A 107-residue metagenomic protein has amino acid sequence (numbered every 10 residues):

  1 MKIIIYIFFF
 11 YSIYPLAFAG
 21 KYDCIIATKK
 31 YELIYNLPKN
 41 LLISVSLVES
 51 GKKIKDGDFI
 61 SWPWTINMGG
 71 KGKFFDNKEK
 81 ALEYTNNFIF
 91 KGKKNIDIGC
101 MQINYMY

Functional and structural regions predicted by a protein language model:
I3-L16: Sec-dependent N-terminal signal peptides
F18-Y107: Catalytic glycan-binding domains that act on GlcNAc-containing polysaccharides
